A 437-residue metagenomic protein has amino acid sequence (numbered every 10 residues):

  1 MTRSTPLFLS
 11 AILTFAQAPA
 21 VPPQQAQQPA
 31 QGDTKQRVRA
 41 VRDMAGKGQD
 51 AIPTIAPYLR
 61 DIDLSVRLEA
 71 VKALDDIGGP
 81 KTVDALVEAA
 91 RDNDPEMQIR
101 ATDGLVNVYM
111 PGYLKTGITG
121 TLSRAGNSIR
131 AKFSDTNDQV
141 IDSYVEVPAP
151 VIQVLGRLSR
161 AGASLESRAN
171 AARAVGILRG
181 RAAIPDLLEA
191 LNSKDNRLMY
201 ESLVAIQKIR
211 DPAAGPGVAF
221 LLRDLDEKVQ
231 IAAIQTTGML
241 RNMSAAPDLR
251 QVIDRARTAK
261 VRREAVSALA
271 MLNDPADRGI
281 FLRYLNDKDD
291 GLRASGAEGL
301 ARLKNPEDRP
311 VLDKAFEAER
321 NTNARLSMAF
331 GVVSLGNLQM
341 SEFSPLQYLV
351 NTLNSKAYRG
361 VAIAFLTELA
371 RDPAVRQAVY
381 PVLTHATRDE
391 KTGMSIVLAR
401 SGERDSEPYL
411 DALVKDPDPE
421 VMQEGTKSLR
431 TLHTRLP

Functional and structural regions predicted by a protein language model:
P6-T14: Bacterial N-terminal signal peptides
A18-Q28, G48-R60, G79-R91, P111-R130 (+10 more regions): Amphipathic alpha-helical scaffolding segments comprising HEAT/armadillo-like alpha-solenoid repeats
A30-E96, D103-N107, F330, K427 (+1 more regions): Alpha-helical, heptad-rich or low-complexity scaffold/stalk segments that mediate oligomerization or tethering
T34-K35, Q49, L64-S65, P80 (+17 more regions): Alpha-helix N-cap/helix-start positions at coil->helix boundaries
M44-G48, L74, G78, L105 (+18 more regions): Alpha-solenoid repeat junctions
K132-Q139, S164-N170, A174-A183, K194-K208 (+7 more regions): Solenoidal tandem-repeat scaffolds enriched in leucines and small polar residues
D416-P437: Terminal, low-structured helical/coil segments at or just beyond the last alpha-helical repeat
